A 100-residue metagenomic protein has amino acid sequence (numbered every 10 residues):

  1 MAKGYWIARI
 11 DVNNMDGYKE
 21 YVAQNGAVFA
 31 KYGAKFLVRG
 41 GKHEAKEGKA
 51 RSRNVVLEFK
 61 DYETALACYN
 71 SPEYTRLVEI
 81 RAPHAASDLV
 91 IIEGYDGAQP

Functional and structural regions predicted by a protein language model:
M1-R53, E58-N70, E93-P100: Short S/T/G/P-rich N-terminal loop/turn motif that feeds into the first structured element of a domain
C68, T75-I91: C-terminal structural segments of small proteins and small subunits
